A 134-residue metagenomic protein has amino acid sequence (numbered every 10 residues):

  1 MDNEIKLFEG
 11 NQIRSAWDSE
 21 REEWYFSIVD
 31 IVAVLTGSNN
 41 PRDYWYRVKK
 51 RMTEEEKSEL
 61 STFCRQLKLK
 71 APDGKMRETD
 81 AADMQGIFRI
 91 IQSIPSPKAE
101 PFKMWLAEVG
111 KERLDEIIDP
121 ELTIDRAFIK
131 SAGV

Functional and structural regions predicted by a protein language model:
M1-V134: An anion-engaging/catalytic patch
